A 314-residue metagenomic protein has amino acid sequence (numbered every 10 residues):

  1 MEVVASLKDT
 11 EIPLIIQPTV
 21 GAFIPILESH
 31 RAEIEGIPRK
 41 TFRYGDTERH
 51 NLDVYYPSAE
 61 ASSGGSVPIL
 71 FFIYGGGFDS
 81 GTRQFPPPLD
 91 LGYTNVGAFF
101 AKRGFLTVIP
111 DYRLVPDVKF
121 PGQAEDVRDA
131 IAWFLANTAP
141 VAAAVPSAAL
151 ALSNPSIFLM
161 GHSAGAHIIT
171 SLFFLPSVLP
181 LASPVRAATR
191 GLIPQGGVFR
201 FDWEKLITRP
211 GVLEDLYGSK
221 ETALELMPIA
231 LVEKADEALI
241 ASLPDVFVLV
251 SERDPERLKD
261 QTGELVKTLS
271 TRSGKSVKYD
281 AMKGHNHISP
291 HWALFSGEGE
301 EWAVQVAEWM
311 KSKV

Functional and structural regions predicted by a protein language model:
M1-V314: Alpha/beta-hydrolase superfamily serine-hydrolase fold, recognizing
